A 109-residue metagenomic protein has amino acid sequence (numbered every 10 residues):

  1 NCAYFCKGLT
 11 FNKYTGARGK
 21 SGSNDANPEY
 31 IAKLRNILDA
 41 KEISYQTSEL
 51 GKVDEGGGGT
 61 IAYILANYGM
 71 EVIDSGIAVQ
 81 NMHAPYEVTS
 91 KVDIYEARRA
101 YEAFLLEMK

Functional and structural regions predicted by a protein language model:
C2-Y86: Active-site-adjacent substrate-binding region of metalloamidase/peptidase-like peptide-processing proteins
I77-K109: His/Asp/Glu-rich mid-to-C-terminal helical/loop segments that flank catalytic regions of hydrolases
